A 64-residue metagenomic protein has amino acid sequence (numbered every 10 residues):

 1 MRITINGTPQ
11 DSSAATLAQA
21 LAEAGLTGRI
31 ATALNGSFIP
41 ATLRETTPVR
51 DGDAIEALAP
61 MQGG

Functional and structural regions predicted by a protein language model:
M1-G63: Ubiquitin-like/PB1-type beta-grasp interaction modules and other compact soluble beta-rich domains
